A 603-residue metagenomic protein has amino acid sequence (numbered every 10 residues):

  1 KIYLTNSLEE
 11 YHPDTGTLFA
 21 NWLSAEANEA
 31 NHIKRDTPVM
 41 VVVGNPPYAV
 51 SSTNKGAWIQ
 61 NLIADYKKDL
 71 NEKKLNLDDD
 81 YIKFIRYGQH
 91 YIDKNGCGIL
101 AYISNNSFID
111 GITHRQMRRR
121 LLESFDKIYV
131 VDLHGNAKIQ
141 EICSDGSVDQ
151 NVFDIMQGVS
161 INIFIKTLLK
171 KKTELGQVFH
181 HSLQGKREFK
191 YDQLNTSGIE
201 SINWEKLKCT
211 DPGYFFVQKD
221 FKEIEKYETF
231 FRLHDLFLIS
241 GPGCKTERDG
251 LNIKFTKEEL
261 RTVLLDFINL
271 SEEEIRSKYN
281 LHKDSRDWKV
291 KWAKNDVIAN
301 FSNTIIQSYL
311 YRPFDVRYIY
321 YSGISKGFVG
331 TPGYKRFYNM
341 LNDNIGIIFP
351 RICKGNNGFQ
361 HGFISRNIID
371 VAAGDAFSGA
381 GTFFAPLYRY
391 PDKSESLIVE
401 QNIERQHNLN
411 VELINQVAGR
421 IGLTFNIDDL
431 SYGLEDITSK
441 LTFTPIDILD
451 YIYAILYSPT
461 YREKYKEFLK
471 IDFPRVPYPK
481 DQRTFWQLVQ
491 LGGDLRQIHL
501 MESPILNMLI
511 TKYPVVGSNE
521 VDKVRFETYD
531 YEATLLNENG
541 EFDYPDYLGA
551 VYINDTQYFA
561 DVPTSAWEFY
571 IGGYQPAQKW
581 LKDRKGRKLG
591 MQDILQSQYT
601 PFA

Functional and structural regions predicted by a protein language model:
K1, I63-A64: Flexible phosphate/Mg2+-sensing switch loops adjacent to catalytic phosphate-binding sites
K1-N31: S-adenosyl-L-methionine
S7, K34-G56, Y91, L100-N105: Conserved proline-anchored active-site loop of SAM-dependent methyltransferases that bridges a beta-strand
W22, D80, F84, T113: Soluble or luminal CAZymes and related metallo-dependent hydrolases
A27-H32, K73-L75, S439-K440: Asp/Glu-centered strand-loop micro-motifs enriched in Gly/Pro and often flanked by an aromatic residue
D36, M40, D78, I82-I85 (+1 more regions): Amphipathic alpha-helical transducer elements in NTP-driven molecular machines
T53-L62, N71-E72, H90-A603: Sequence-level detector for compositionally biased, low-complexity segments
Y66-Y91: Glycine-rich S-adenosyl-L-methionine
